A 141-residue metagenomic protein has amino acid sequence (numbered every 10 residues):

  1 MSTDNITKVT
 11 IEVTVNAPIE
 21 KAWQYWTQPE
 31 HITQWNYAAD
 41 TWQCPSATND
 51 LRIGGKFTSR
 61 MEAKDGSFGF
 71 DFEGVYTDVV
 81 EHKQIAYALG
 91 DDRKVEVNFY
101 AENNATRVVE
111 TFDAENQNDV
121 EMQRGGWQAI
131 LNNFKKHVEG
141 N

Functional and structural regions predicted by a protein language model:
M1-T41: Hydrophobic ligand-binding cavity/cleft-lining segments
S2-I6, T48-L51, T58-M61, D71 (+2 more regions): Charge-dense, helix-prone N-terminal extensions
I6, S67, G90-D92: Glycine-centered tight beta-turn/hairpin loop motif at sheet-sheet or coil-to-beta transitions
T10-I11, E30-G66: Short beta-edge strand/loop motif at the mouth of beta-sheet-based domains
V13, S46-N49, F72-T77, K94-A101: Hydrophobic/aromatic beta-strand elements that line small-molecule binding cavities or substrate pockets in beta-rich
I19-E20, L51-R52, T77-H82, N98-R107: A short, structured loop/turn motif at beta-sheet edges
A22-W23, I32, F57-S59, Y76 (+3 more regions): Hydrophobic pocket/interface hotspot
Q84-A129, F134: Beta-strand/loop substructures that line and gate deep hydrophobic ligand-binding cavities in soluble
